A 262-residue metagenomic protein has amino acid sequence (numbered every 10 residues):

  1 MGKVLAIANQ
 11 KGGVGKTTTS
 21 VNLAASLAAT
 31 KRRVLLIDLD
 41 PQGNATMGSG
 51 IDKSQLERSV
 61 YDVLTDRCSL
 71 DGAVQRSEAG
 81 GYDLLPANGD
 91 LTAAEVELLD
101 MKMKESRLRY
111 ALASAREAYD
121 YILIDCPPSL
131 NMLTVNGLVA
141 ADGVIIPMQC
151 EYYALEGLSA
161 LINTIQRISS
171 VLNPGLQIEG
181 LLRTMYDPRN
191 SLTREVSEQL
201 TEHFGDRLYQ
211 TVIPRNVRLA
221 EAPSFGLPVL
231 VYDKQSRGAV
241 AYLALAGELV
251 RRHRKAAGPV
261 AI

Functional and structural regions predicted by a protein language model:
M1-I262: P-loop NTP-binding core
